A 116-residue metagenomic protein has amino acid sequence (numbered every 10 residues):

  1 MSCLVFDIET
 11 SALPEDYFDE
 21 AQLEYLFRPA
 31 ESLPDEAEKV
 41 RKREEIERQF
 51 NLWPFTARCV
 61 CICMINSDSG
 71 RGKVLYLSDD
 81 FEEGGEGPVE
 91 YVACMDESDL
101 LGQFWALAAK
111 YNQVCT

Functional and structural regions predicted by a protein language model:
M1-A57: Entry/capping segment at the start of metal-dependent catalytic domains with acidic active-site entry clusters
M1-L4, V60, S69-K73: Generic structural motif recognizing short loop/turn segments at the entrances and edges of beta-strands
E15, E24-Y25, V60, E82-E83 (+1 more regions): Residue-level detector of solvent-exposed, low-hydrophobicity positions
A57-M64: Active-site cores of enzymes that catalyze phosphoryl transfer or operate on phosphate-rich substrates
M64-T116: Conserved DEDDh/DEDDy metal-dependent 3′-5′ exonuclease domain
